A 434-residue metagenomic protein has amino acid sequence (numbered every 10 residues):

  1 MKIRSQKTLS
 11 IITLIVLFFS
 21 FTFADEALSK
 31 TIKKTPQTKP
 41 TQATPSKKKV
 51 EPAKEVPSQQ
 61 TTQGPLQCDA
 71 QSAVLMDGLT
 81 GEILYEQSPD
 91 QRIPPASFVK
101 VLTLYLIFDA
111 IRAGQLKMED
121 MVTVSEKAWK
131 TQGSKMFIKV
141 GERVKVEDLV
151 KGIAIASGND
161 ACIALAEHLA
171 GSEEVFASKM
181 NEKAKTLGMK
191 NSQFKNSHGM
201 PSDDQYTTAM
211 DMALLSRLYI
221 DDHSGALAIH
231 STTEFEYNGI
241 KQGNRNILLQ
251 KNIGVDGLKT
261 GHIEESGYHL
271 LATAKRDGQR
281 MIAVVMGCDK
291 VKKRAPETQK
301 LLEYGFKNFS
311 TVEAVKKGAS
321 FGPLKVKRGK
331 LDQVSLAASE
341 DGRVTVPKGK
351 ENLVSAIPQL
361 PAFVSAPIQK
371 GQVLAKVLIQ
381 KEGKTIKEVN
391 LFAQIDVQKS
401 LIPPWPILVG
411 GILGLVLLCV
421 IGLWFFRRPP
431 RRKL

Functional and structural regions predicted by a protein language model:
K2-I12: Bacterial N-terminal signal peptides that target proteins for export
S5-K7, T35-T38, A43, P429-K433: Positively charged, low-complexity intrinsically disordered regions
I12-S20: Bacterial N-terminal signal peptides
S20, G64-L66, A274, P367-I368: Sterically constrained small-residue positions within well-ordered secondary structures of folded domains
A27-H223, F235-N238: Active-site-adjacent loops and short helices of periplasmic peptidoglycan-processing enzymes
M189-Q193, P201-L434: Domain-terminus/edge residues, biased toward the C-terminal soluble/receptor-binding domains of extracytoplasmic
